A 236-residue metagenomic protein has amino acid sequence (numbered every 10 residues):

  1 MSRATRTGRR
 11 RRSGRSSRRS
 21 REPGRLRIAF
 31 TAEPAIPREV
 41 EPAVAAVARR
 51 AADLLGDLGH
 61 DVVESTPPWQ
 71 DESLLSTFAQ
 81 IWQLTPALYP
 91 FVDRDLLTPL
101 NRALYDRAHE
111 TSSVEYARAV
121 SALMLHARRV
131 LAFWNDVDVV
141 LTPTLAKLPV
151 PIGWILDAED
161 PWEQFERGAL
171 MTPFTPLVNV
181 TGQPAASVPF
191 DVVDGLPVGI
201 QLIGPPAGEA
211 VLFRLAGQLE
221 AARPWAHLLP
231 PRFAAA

Functional and structural regions predicted by a protein language model:
M1-A46, R223-A236: A short helix-breaking turn/cap at a secondary-structure junction
M1-S2, I36, D53-D61, Q83 (+3 more regions): Generic secondary-structure signature for well-ordered alpha-helical cores
R15, V40-T66, Y89-V92, Y116-V137: Acyltransferase
S20-A32, Q80-L131, P143-K147, S187-D194: Short helix-loop capping/hinge segments that flank enzyme active sites or metal/cofactor-binding pockets
A32-A35, P67-D71, L145-L148: Glycine-rich beta-alpha junction loops
E39-V40, L74, V150-G153: Short glycine-/acidic-enriched loop or helix-start segments at secondary-structure transitions that form or flank
L54, T111-A236: Glycine-rich, small-residue loops and helix-cap segments that act as flexible hinges at active-site edges
L58-T77, Y105: Short connector loops at secondary-structure junctions
